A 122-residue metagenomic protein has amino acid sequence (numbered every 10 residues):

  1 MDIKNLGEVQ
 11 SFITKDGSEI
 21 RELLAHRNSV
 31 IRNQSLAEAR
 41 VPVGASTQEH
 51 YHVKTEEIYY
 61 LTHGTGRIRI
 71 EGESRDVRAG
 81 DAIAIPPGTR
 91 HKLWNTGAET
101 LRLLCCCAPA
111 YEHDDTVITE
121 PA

Functional and structural regions predicted by a protein language model:
M1-Q34, Q48, I118-A122: A short, N-terminal "cap"/entry segment at the start of jelly-roll beta-barrel domains of the cupin/DSBH fold
E22, A37-H52: Conserved short histidine dyad/triad with adjacent acidic residue
N33, T47-V53, W94-T96, T116: Short histidine-centered beta-strand/loop micro-motifs that create catalytic or ligand/metal-coordination sites
S46-Q48, R67, I83, P87-L93: Histidine-centered metal-chelating micro-motifs
K54-E56, L61-G66: Glycine- and acidic-residue-biased ligand/ion/polar-headgroup-sensing regions
T65-R67, S74, R90, T100: Structural motif
G72-P87: Short acidic-glycine-tyrosine-enriched beta hairpin
P87-H113: Ligand-binding loop in jelly-roll beta-barrel domains
